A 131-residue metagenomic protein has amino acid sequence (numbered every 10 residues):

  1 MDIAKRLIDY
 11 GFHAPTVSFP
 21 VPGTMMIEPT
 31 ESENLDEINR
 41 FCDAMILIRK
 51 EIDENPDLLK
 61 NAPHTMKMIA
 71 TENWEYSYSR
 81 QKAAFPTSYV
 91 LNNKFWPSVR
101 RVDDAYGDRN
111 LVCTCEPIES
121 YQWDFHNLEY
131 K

Functional and structural regions predicted by a protein language model:
M1-K131: Non-catalytic terminal extensions of PLP-dependent enzymes
